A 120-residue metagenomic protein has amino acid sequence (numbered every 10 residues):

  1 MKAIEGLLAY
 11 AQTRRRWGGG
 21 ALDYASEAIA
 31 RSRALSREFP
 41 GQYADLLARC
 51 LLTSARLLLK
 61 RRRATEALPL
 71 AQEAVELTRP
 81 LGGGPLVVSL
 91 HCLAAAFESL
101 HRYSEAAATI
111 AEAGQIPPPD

Functional and structural regions predicted by a protein language model:
M1-A9, L22, G41-R49, L68 (+1 more regions): Start-of-helix signal in alpha-solenoid helical-repeat scaffolds, especially tetratricopeptide repeats
A3, L8-Y10, A28, L35 (+4 more regions): Structural register within alpha-helical repeat arrays
Q12-R14, L51, L58, L90 (+1 more regions): Residue at a conserved register position within TPR or TPR-like alpha-solenoid repeats
W17-R33, R61-E73, E105-G114: Helix-turn-helix repeat elements of alpha-solenoid scaffolds
S32-A44, E76-L86, P118-D120: Flexible helix-coil transition and linker loops at the boundaries of alpha-helical arrays
R33, R37-P40, A44-L47, R63 (+2 more regions): Extended, low-complexity, charged alpha-helical tracts that assemble into coiled-coils or amphipathic helices used
G82-P119: Amphipathic alpha-helical binding modules
